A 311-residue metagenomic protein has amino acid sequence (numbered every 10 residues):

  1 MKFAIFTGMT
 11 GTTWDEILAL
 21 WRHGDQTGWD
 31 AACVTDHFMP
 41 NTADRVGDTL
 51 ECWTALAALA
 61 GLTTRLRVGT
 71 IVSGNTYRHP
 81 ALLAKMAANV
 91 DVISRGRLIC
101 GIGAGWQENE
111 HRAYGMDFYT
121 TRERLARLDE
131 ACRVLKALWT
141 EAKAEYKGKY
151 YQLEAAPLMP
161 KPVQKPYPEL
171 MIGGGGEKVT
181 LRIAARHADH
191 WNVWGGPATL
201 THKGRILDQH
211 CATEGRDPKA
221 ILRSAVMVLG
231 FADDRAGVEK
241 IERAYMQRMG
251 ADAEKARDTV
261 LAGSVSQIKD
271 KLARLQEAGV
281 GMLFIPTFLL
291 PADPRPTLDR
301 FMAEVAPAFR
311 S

Functional and structural regions predicted by a protein language model:
M1-S311: Active-site-adjacent structural elements that line small-molecule/cofactor binding pockets in enzymes
